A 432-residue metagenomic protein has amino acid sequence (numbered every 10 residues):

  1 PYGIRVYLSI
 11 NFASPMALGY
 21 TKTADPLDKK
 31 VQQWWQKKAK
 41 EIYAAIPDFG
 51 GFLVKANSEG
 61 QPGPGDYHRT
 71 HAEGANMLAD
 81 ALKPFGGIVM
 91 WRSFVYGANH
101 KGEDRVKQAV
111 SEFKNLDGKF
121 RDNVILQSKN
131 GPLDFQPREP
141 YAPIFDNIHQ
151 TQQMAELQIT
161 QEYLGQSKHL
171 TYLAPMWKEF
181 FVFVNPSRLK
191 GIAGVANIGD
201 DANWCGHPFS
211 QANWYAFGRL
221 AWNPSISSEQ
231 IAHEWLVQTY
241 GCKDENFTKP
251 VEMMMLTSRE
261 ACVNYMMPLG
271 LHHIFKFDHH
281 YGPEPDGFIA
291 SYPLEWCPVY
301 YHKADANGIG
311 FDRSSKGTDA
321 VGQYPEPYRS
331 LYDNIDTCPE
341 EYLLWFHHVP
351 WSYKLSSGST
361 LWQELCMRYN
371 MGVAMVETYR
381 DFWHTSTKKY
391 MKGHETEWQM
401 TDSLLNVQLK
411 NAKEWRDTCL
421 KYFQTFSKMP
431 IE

Functional and structural regions predicted by a protein language model:
P1-I125, D201, C205-G206, Q211 (+6 more regions): Aromatic-lined carbohydrate-binding surfaces of glycoside hydrolases
I42, L78, L82, V89-W91 (+5 more regions): Generic structural hydrophobic/aromatic packing signal, biased to beta-strands
G50, D122-L133, P298-Y301: Aromatic- and acid-rich polysaccharide-binding/catalytic face of secreted or lumenal carbohydrate-active enzymes
L53, Q127, M253-L256: Extended hydrophobic secondary-structure segments that form protein cores and membrane-embedded regions
Y96-E103, L133-F135, L164-K168, E260-N264: Short, conserved secondary-structure transition motifs
K107-Q108, P137-R138, Y215-A216: Short linear interaction motifs
I125-A202: Aromatic-lined glycan-binding groove of carbohydrate-active enzymes
R188-E432: Catalytic domains of carbohydrate-active enzymes that cleave complex glycans
